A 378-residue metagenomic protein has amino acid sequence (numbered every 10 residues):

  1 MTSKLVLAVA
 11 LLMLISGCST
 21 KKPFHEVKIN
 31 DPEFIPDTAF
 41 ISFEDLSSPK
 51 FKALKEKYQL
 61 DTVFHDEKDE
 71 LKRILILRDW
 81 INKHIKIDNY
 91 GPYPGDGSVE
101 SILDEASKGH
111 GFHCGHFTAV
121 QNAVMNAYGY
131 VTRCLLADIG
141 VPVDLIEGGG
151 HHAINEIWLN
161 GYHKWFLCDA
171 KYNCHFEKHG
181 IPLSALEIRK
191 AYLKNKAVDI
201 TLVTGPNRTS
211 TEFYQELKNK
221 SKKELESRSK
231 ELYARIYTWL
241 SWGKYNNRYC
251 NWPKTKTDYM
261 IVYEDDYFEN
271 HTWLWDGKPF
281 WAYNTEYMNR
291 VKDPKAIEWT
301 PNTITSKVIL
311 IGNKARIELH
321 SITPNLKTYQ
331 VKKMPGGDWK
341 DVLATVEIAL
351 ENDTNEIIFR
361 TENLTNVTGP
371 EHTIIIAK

Functional and structural regions predicted by a protein language model:
T2-A8: Sec-dependent signal peptide recognition, specifically the positively charged N-region followed immediately by
S16-G17: C-terminal motif of bacterial Sec signal peptides marking the signal peptidase cleavage site
K22-F112, A119: Secondary-structure boundary elements
D79, A119-D199: Hydrophobic/aromatic-rich core segments of domains that either
L103-K108, I139-I146, A344-T345: Short helix/strand-bridging catalytic loops that position acidic/His residues to coordinate divalent metals and engage
P206-W299: Catalytic cores of secreted or luminal carbohydrate-active enzymes
K256-K378: Low-complexity, disordered linker/stalk regions enriched in Pro/Thr/Ser/Gly
